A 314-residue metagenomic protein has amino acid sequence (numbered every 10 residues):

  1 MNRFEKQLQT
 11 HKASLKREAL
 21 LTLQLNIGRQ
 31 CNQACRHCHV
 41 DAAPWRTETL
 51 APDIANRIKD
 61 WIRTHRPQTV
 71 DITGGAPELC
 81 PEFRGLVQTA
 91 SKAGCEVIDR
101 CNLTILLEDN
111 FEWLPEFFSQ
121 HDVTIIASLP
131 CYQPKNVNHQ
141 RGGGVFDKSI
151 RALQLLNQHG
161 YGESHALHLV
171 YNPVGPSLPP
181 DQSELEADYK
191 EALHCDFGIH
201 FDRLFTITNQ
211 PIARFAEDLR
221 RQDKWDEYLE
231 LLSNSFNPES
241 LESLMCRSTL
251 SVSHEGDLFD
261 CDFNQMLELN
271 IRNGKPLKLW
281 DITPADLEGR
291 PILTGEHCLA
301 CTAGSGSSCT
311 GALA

Functional and structural regions predicted by a protein language model:
M1-G74, E78-T89, A93: Conserved alpha-helical substructure of the radical SAM core
T22, A42-A51, H65-C80, S91-N110 (+2 more regions): Core AdoMet radical
C31, S149, C301: Conserved, mostly hydrophobic/aromatic
A34, R66, H121-D122, G162-A166 (+2 more regions): Short loop/turn motifs at secondary-structure junctions
R57-D60, E82-K92, W113-E116, K148-R151 (+2 more regions): Alpha-helical scaffolding segments of alpha/beta enzyme cores, especially the outer helices of TIM-barrel or partial
P134-C246: Radical SAM enzyme [4Fe-4S]-AdoMet core and its adjacent flexible, acidic and glycine-rich loops/tails across
S233-L267: C-terminal accessory regions of radical SAM enzymes
D257-A314: Flexible mid-to-C-terminal extensions adjoining Fe-S/redox cofactors in radical SAM and related proteins
